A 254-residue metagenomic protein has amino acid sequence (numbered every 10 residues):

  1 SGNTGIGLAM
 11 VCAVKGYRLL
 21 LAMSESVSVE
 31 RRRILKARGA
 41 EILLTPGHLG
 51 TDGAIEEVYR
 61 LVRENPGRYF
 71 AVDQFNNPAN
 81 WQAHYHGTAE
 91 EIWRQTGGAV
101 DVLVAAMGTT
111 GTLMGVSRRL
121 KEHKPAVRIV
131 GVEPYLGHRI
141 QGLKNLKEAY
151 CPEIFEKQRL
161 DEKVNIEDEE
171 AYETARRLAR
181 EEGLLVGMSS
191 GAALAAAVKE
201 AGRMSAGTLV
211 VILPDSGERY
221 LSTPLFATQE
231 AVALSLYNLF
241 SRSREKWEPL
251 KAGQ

Functional and structural regions predicted by a protein language model:
S1-N3, G7, M23-I34, R219-L221: Substrate-binding/gating loop at the entrance of the active-site cleft, primarily in PLP-dependent aminotransferase-like
I6-R18, A37, G115-K124, A195-S205: Alpha-helix C-terminal capping segments
R18-L20, E41, A126-R128, T208: Residues at the starts of beta-strands that form the adenosine-phosphate
L20-V102, V132-A179, W247-L250: Small/polar-residue-rich loop-to-helix segments that shape phosphate-bearing ligand pockets
A83, G87-V127, G202: Glycine-rich ThDP/TPP pyrophosphate-binding loop and its adjacent helix/strand module within ThDP-dependent enzymes
A99-T112, Q158-R159, D168-A201: Glycine-rich phosphate/diphosphate-binding loops and the adjacent beta-loop-alpha structural elements that coordinate
V198-Q254: Phosphate-binding loop/pocket of nucleotide- and phosphate-handling active sites
